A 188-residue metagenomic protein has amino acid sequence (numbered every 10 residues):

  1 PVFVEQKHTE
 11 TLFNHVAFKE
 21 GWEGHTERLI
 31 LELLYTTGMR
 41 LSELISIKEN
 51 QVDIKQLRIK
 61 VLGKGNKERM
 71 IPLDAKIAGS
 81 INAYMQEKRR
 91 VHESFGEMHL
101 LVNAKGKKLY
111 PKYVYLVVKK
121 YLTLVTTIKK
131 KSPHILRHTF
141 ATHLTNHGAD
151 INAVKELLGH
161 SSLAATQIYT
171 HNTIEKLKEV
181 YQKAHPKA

Functional and structural regions predicted by a protein language model:
P1-A188: Conserved catalytic core of the tyrosine transesterase superfamily
